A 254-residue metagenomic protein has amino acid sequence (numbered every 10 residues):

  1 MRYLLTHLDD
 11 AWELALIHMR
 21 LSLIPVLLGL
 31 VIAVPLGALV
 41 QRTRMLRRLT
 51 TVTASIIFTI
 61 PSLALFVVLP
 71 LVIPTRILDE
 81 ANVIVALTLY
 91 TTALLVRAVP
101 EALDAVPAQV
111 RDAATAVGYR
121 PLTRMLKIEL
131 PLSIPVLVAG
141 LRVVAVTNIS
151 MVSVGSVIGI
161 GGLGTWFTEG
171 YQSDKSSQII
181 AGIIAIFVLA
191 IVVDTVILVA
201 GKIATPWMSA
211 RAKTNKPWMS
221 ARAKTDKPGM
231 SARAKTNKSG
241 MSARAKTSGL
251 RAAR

Functional and structural regions predicted by a protein language model:
M1-R2, D9, E13, T195-R254: Transmembrane alpha-helical segments of polytopic membrane transport and secretion proteins
D9-R20, T50, A54-I57, P70-P74 (+4 more regions): Alpha-helical membrane-interface segments at transmembrane helix boundaries
D10-L21, P70-L94, I134, Q178 (+1 more regions): Loop-to-helix entry region at the N-terminal start of transmembrane alpha-helices in multi-pass membrane transporters
A11-L39: Transmembrane alpha-helix signature in integral membrane proteins
L23, L122-G155, A181, I197: Transmembrane alpha-helices
L36-L69, L87, R97-E101: Cytoplasmic-entry segments and transmembrane alpha-helices of multi-pass inner-membrane transporters
A98-L137, L163: Short cytoplasmic-facing helical segments at TM-TM junctions of multi-pass membrane proteins
L163-G201: Hydrophobic alpha-helical transmembrane segments of polytopic membrane proteins
